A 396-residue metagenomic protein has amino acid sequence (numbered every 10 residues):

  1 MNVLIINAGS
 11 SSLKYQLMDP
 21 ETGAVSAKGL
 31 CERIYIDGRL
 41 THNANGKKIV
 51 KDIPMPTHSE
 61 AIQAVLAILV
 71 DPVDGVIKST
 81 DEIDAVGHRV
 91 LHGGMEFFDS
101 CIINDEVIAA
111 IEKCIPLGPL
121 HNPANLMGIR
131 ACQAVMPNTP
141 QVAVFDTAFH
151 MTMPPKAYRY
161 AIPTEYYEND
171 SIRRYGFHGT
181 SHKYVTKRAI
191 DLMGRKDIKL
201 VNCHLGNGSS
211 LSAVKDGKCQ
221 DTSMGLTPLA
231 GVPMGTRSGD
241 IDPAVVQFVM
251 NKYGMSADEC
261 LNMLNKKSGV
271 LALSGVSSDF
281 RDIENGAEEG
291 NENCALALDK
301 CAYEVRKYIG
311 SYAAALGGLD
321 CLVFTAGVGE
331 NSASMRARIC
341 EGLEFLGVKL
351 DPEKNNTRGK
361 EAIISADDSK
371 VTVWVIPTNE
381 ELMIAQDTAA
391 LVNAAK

Functional and structural regions predicted by a protein language model:
V3, S12-M55, G225: Short glycine-rich, Thr/Ser-proximal phosphate-binding strand/loop in the N-terminal lobe of ATP-dependent enzymes
A8-G9, H88-L91, L205-N207, L319 (+1 more regions): Glycine-rich beta-strand-to-loop/alpha-helix junction loops that act as flexible
I68-I83, A189-G194, I309-D320: Phosphate/pyrophosphate-binding loops at sites that engage ATP/ADP/AMP, CoA/4′-phosphopantetheine, polyphosphate
L69-H121, V142, F149-A157: Short beta-strand-loop/turn "lid" adjacent to the catalytic site in phosphate-handling enzymes
F149-M250: Glycine-rich phosphate-binding loop of actin/hexokinase-like ATP-binding domains
K215, D221-S256, N262, A326-T357: Catalytic phosphate/nucleotide-handling subdomain of diverse soluble enzymes
N262, G269-L273, F280-A315: Adenine-nucleotide phosphate-binding core of ATP-dependent small-molecule kinases
A295, D299-A315, G329-K396: Internal helix-turn-beta structural module
